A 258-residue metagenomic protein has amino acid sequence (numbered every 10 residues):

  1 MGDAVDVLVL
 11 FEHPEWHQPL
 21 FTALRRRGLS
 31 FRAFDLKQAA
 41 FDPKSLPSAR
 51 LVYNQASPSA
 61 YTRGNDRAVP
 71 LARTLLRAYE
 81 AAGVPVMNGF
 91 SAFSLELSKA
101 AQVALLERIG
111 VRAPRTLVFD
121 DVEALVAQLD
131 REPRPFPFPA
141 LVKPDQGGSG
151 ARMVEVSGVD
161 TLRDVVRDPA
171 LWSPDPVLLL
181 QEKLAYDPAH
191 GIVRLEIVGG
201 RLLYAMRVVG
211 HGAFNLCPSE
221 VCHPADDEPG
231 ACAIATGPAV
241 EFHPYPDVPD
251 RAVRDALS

Functional and structural regions predicted by a protein language model:
M1-A4, K44-A49, R134: Flexible, charged surface loops at secondary-structure boundaries
G2, L8, G83, F90-H190: Active-site nucleotide/adenylate-binding loops and adjacent lid/helix of ATP-dependent enzymes
L8-L10, V198: Short hydrophobic segments within beta-strands
E12-V118: Conserved N-proximal alpha/beta basic substrate-recognition cap immediately N-terminal to, or forming the N-lobe
L20-F21, R73-L76, V103, V126 (+2 more regions): Short amphipathic alpha-helical segments and helix-helix/interface helices
K37, A56-S57, D145, K183-L184 (+1 more regions): Anionic group-transfer/hydrolysis microenvironments
R67-R77, P137-A140, L179, R194-L195: Glycine-rich, flexible loop segments associated with nucleotide phosphate handling
A151-L257: Phosphate-binding site of ATP-dependent enzymes
